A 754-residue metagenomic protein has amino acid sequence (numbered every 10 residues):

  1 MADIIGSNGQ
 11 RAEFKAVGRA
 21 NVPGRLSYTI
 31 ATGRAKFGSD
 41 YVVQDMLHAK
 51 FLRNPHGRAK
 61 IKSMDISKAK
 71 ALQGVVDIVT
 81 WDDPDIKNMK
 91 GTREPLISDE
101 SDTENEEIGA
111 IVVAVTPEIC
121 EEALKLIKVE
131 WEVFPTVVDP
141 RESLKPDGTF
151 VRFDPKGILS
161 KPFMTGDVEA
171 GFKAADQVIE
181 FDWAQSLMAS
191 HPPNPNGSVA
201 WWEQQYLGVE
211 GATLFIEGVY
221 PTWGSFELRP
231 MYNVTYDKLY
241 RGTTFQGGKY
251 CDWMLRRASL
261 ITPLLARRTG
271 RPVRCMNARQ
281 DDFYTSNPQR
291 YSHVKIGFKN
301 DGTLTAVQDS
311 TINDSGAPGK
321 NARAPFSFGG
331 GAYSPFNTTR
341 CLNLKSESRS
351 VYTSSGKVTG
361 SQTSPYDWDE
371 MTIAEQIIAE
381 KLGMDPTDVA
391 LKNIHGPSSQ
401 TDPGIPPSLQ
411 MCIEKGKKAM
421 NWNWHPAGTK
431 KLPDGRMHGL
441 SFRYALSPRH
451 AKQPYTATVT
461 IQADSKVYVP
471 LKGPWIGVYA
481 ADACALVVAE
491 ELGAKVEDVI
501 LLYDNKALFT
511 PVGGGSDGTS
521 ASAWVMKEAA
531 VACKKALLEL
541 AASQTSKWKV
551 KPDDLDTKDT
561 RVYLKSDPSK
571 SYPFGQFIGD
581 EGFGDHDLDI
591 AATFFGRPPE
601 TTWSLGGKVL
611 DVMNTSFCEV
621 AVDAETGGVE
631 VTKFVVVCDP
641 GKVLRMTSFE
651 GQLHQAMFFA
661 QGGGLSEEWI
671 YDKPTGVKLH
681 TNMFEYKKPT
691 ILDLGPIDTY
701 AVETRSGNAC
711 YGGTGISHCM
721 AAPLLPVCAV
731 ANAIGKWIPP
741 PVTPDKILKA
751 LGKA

Functional and structural regions predicted by a protein language model:
M1-M411, K418, A427-A754: Cofactor-binding beta-sheet edge motifs in enzyme active sites
